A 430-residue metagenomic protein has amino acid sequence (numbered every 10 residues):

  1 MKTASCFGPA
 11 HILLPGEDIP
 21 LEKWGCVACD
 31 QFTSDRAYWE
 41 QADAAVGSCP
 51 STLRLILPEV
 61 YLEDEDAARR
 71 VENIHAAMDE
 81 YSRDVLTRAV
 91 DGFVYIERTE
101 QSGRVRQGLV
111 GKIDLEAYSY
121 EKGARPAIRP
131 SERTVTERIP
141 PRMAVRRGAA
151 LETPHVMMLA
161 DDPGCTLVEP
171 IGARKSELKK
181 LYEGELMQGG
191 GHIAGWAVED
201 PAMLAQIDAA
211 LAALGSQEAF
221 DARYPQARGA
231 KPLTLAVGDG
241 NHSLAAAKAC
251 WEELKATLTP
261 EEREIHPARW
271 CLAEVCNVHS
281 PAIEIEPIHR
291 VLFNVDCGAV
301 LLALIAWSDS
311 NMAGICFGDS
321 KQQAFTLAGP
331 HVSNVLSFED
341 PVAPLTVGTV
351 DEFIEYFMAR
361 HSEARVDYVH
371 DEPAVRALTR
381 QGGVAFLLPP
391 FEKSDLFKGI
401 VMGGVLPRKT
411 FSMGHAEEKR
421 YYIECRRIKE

Functional and structural regions predicted by a protein language model:
M1-G190, G195-E199, A219-P225, F391-L406 (+2 more regions): N-terminal extension/subdomain marker
S51-L53, P154-V156, L233, A268-E274 (+3 more regions): Structural beta-strand/beta-sheet cores of well-ordered domains, especially the beta-sheet scaffolds that support
A150, E199, M203, L235-S243: Short, contiguous, pocket-lining structural segments that sit at or immediately flank catalytic/ligand-binding sites
M158, G240, L378-T379, I423: A residue-level signal for conserved active-site and pocket-lining positions in enzyme catalytic cores
L159, V237-G238, E274, L387-P389: Short beta-strand segments
A213-L258, R263: Active-site beta-strand/loop microenvironment that shapes enzyme catalytic pockets
N241-I305: Catalytic or ion-translocation cores adjacent to nucleophile or general acid/base/metal-coordination motifs in diverse
L292-T410: C-terminal catalytic or substrate-handling cores of phosphate/nucleotide- and metal-cofactor-dependent proteins acting
